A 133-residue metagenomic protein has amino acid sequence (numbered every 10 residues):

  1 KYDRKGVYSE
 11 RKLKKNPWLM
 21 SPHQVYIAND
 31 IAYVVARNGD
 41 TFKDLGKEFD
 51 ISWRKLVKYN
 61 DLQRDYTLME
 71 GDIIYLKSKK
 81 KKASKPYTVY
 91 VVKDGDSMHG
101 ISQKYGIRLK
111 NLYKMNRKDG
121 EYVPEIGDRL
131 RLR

Functional and structural regions predicted by a protein language model:
K1-I27, R54-K58, Y66, K81-A83: Long, low-complexity, acidic/serine-threonine-proline-glutamine-glycine-rich intrinsically disordered tracts that serve
W18-D50, K80-K114, E125-R129: Primarily a LysM-type cell-wall glycan-binding module
V35, I73-Y75: A detector of tandemly repeated sequence units and domain arrays
R54-Q63, K85, Y113-D119: N-terminal post-signal-peptidase region of extra-cytosolic proteins
D61, G71-D72, R117, G127-D128: Positions that flank functional sites
